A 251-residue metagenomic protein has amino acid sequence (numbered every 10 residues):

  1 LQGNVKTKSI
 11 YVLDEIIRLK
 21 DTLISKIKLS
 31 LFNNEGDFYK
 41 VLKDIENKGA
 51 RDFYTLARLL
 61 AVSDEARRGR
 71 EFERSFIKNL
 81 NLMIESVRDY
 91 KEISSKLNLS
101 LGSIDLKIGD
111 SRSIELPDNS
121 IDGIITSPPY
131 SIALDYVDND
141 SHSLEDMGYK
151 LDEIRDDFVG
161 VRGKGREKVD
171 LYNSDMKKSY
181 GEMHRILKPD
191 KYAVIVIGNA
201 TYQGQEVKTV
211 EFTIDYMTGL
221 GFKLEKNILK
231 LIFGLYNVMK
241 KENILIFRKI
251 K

Functional and structural regions predicted by a protein language model:
L1-D44, A50, G148-G163: Conserved phosphoryl-transfer catalytic core
F38-T126, S131-V137: SAM-dependent nucleic-acid methyltransferase catalytic core
L116, Q205, L235-M239: Short glycine-biased active-site loop of nucleotidyltransferases that positions the nucleotide triphosphate and helps
G123, P129-E182, L187: SAM-dependent methyltransferase catalytic-core segment centered on the flexible catalytic loop and adjoining short
V161-L220: Conserved Class I SAM-dependent methyltransferase catalytic core
K188, N237-K251: Core SAM-dependent methyltransferase catalytic element
F222-F233: Conserved S-adenosyl-L-methionine
